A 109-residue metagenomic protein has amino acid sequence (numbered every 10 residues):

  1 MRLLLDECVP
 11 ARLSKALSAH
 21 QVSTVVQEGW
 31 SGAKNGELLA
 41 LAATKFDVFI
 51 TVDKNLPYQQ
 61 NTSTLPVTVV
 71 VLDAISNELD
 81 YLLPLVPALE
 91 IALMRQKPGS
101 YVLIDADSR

Functional and structural regions predicted by a protein language model:
M1-D47: N-terminal first-folded block
R2, K54, S76: Single, function-defining residue in the core of a domain
S14-K15, Q59-N61, Y81: Short glycine-/acidic-enriched loop or helix-start segments at secondary-structure transitions that form or flank
V22, Q60-A74: A short alpha/beta connector and helix-capping loop motif
W30, P57, N77: Glycine-/small-residue-rich active-site loops that bind phosphorylated ligands and cofactors
A42-N61: Acidic, metal-binding active-site segment of PIN/NYN-like and related structure-specific nucleases
T68-D107: C-terminal structural segments of small proteins and small subunits
